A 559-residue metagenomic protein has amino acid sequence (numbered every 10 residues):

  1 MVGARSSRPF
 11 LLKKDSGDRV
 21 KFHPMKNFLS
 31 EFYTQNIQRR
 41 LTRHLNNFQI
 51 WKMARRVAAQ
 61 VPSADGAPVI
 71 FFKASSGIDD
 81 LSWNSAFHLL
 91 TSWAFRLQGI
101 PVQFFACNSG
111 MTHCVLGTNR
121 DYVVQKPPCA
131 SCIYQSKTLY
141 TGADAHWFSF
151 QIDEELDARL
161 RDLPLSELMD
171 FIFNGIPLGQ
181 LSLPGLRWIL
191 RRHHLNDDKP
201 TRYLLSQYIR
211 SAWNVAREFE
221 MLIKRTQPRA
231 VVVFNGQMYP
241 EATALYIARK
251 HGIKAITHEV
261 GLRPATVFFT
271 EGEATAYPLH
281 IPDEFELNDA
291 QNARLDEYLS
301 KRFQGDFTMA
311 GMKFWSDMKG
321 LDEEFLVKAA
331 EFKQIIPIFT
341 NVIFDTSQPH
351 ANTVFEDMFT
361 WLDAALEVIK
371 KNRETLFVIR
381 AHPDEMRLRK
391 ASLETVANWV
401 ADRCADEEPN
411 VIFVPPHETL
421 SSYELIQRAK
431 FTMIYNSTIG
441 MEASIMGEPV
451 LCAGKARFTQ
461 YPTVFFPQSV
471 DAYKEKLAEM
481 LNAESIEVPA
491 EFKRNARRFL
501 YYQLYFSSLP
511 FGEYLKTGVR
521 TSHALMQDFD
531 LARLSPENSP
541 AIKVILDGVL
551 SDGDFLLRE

Functional and structural regions predicted by a protein language model:
V20-F72, L97-W213, V260-S316, R520 (+2 more regions): Conserved N-terminal ligand/cofactor-binding loop architecture of enzyme catalytic domains
K26-Q35, F332, N372, T463 (+1 more regions): Long, C-terminal catalytic modules of enzymes
S75-F87, V233, S347-N352: A short, glycine/small-residue-rich beta-strand->loop->alpha-helix junction that serves as a flexible
L81-F104, L245, D357-K370: Histidine-anchored nucleotide/phosphate-binding helix
R210-K224, A330, N352-T353, A391-M441 (+1 more regions): Donor nucleotide-activated moiety binding/catalytic core segment of transferases that use nucleotide-activated donors
V215-T270: Conserved nucleotide-sugar donor-interacting segment of glycosyltransferase catalytic cores, predominantly GT-B
P240, E259, T266, H417-F465: A donor-sugar binding/catalytic signature common to diverse glycosyltransferases and related nucleotide-sugar
Q304-D402: Conserved catalytic-core segment of nucleotide-activated headgroup transferases in glycan assembly
